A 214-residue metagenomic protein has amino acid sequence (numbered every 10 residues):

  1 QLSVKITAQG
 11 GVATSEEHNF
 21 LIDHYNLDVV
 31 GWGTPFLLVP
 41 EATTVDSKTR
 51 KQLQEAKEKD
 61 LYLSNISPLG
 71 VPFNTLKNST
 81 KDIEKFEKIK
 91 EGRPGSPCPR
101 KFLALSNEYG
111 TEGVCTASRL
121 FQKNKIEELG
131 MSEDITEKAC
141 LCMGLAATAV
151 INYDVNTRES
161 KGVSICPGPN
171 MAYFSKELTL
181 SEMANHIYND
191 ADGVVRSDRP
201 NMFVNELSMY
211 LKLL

Functional and structural regions predicted by a protein language model:
Q1-I89: Glycine-rich phosphate/ribose-binding loops and adjacent secondary-structure elements that form binding surfaces
P40-A42, P72-L214: C-terminal extensions of enzymes
